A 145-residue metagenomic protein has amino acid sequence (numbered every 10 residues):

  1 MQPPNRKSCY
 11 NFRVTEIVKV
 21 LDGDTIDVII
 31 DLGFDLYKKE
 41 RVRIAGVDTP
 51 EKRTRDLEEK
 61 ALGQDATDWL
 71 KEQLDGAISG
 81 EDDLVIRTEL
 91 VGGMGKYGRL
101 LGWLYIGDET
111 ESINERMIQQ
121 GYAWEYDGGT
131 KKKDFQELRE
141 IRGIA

Functional and structural regions predicted by a protein language model:
M1-A145: Small beta-barrel nucleic-acid-binding modules, primarily SNase/OB-fold domains and secondarily Tudor-like barrels
